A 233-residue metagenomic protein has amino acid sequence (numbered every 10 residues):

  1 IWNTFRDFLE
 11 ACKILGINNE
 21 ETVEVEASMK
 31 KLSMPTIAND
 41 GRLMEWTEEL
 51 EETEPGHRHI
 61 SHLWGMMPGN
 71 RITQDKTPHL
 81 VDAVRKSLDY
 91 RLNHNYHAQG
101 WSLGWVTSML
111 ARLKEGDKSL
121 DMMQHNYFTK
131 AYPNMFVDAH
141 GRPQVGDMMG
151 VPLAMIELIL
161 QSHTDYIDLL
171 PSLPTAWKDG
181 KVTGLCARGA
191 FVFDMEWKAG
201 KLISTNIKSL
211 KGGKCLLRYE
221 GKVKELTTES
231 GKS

Functional and structural regions predicted by a protein language model:
W2-Y166, I203: Active-site core of glycosidic bond-cleaving carbohydrate-active enzymes
D117-K232: Non-catalytic C-terminal accessory modules of carbohydrate-active enzymes
